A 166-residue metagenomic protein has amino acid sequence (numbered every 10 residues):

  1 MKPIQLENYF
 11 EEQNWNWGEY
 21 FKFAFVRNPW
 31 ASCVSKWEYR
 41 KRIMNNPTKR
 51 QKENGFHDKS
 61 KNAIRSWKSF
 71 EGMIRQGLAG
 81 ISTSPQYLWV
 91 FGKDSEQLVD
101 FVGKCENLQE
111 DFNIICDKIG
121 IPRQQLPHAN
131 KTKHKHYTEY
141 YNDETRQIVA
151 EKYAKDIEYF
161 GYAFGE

Functional and structural regions predicted by a protein language model:
M1-E166: Membrane-interface amphipathic segments in extracytoplasmic regions
